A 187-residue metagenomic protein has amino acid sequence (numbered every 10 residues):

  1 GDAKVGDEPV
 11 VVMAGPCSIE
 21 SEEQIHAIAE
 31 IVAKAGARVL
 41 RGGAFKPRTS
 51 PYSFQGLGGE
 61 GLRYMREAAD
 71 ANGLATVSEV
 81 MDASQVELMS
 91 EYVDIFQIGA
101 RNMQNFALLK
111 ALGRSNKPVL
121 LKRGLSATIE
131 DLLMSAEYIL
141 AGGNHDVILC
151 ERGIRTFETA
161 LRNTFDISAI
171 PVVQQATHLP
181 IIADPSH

Functional and structural regions predicted by a protein language model:
G1-M13: N-terminal amphipathic alpha-helix/helix-capping segment at the start of soluble metabolic enzymes
V11-P16, R38-G42, T76-E79, F96-I98 (+3 more regions): Hydrophobic faces of well-ordered beta-strands that scaffold small-molecule active sites in alpha/beta enzyme cores
C17-I19, G43-P47, M81-A83, R101 (+3 more regions): Active-site beta-loop-alpha junctions enriched in small/polar residues
C17-I31, L57-G61: Glycine-rich anion/phosphate-binding loops
E22-A27, S84-Y92, I129-S135: Catalytic cores of alpha/beta
R41-E60: Glycine-rich, proline-tolerant flexible connector loops at the mouths of alpha/beta enzymes
F54-S78, A111-P118, I167-A183: Alpha-helix-loop-beta-strand connector modules within alpha/beta enzyme cores
S115-H187: Catalytic alpha/beta core domains of metabolic enzymes, predominantly
